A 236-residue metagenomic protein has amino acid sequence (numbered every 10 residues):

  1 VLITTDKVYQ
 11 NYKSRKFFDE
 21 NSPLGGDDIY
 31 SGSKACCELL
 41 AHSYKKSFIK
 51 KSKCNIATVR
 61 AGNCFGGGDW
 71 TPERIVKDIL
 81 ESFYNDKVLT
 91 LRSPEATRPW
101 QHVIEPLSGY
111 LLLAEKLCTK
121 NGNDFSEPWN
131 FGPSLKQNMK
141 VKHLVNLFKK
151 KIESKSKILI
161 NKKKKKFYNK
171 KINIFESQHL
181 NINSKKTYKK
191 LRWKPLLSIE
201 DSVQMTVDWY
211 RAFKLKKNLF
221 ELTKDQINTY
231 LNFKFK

Functional and structural regions predicted by a protein language model:
V1-I3, V59, I79: Hydrophobic structural elements of the Rossmann-like NAD(P)H-binding subdomain that define the short-chain
T4-D6, P94-E95: Histidine-centered beta-alpha loop that forms part of the nucleotide-sugar donor binding/catalytic region in diverse
T5, S14, I75, I79 (+2 more regions): Activation loop
K7-C64, D69-T71: Catalytic helix-loop patch of NAD(P)-dependent Rossmann-fold dehydrogenases
S14-F18, T71-I75, E105-L107, V145-N146: Short, glycine/charged-enriched secondary-structure capping and boundary segments
C36, L40-Y44, I79, L144 (+1 more regions): Hydrophobic alpha-helix immediately C-terminal to the catalytic Tyr-X-X-X-Lys motif of short-chain
F83-K236: C-terminal substrate-binding subdomain of Rossmann-fold SDR/epimerase-dehydratase oxidoreductases
